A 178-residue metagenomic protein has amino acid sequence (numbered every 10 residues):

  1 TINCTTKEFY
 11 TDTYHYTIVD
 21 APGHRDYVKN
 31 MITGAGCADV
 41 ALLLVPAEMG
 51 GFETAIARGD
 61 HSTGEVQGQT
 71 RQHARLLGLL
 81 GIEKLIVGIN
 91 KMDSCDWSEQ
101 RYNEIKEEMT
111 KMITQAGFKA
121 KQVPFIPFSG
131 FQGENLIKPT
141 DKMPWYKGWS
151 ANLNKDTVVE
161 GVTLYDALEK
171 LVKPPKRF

Functional and structural regions predicted by a protein language model:
T1-M49, R75-L80: Switch I (G2) and immediately adjacent beta-strands of P-loop GTPase domains
C4-K7, V19, K29-N30, H73-R75 (+4 more regions): Short, flexible coil/linker segments at or flanking structured domains
A21, K91, G130: Active-site metal-binding loops of divalent metal-dependent hydrolases
R25, K29, G68-R71, V162: Alpha-helical membrane and juxtamembrane elements of multi-pass inner-membrane transport and channel proteins
V28, E53-T54, I137: Short glycine-/acidic-enriched loop or helix-start segments at secondary-structure transitions that form or flank
G34-A35, A41-Q122: Conserved C-terminal guanine-recognition region of P-loop GTPase G domains, centered on the G4
E83-I86, C95-K176: Canonical P-loop GTPase G-domain recognition
